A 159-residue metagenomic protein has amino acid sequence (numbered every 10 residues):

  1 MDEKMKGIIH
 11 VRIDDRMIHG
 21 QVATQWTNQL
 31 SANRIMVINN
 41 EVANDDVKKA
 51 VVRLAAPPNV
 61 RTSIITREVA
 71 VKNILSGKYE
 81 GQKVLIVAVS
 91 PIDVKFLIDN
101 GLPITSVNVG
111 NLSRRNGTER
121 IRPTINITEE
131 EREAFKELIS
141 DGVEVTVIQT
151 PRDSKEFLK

Functional and structural regions predicted by a protein language model:
M1-K4, K78-E80, F96, L158: Intrinsically disordered, low-complexity regulatory segments in tyrosine-phosphorylation signaling proteins
E3-A56, R61: Long, hydrophobic N-terminal alpha-helical segment
G7-V11, N33-M36, R61-S63, Q82-I86 (+2 more regions): Structural motif
A23-T24, V94, F135: Generic hydrophobic/aromatic pocket-lining and core-packing "Φ" positions
A43-D45, A70-V71, R114-G117: Short gly/pro/ser/thr-enriched loop/turn and capping motifs at secondary-structure boundaries
R53-A55, G81, T124-I125: Short, hinge-like loop/turn segments at secondary-structure boundaries
S63-G110: Ordered, amphipathic secondary-structure segments that act as subunit-interaction surfaces in large macromolecular
P91, N100, S106-K159: Glycine-rich, aromatic-bearing surface loops/beta-hairpins
